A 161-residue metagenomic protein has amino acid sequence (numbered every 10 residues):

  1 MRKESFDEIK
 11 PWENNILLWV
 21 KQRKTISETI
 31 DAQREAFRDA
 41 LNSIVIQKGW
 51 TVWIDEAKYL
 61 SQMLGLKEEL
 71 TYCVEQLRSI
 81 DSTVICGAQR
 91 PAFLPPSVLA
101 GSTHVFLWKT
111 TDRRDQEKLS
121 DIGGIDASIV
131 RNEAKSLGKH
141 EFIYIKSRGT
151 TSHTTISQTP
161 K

Functional and structural regions predicted by a protein language model:
M1-P11: Walker A/P-loop NTP-binding active-site region of P-loop NTPases, recognizing the glycine-rich GxxxxGKT/S
I9-A32: Conserved P-loop NTPase mechanochemical-coupling segment
I9-N14, S43-K48, S136-G138: Flexible, charged surface loops at secondary-structure boundaries
N14-L17, W50-V52, F142: Hydrophobic beta-strand segments of well-ordered beta-sheets in folded domains
Q22, T111-D112, R148-G149: A broadly conserved detector of short glycine/acidic/proline-rich loop/turn motifs that flank catalytic sites and bind
I30-A127: Conserved P-loop NTPase motor cores
Y72-V74, H104-F106, Q116-K161: P-loop NTPase motor core of the ASCE superfamily
